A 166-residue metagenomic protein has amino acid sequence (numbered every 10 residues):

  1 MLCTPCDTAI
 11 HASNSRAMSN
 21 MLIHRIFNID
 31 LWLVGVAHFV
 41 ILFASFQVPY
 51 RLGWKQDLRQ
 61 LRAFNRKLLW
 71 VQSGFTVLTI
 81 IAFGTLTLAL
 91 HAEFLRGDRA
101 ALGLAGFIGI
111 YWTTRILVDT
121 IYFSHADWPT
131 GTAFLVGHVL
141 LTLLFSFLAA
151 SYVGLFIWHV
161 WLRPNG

Functional and structural regions predicted by a protein language model:
C3-C6: Cysteine-centered motifs
S19-D30, V36-T79, A89-G97, T130-F134: Interfacial loop at the N-terminal end of multi-pass membrane proteins
W32-G35, W70, G74, L102-G109 (+2 more regions): Hydrophobic alpha-helical segments of membrane proteins, primarily the transmembrane helices and their short helical
F46, T120, L148-S151: Polytopic transmembrane helical bundles with strong interfacial aromatic enrichment
L90-T113: Short alpha-helical packing/oligomerization segments
T113-D127: Transmembrane alpha-helical segments of integral membrane proteins
G137-L155: Final/C-terminal transmembrane alpha-helix of multipass membrane proteins
A150-G166: Juxtamembrane boundary at the C-terminal end of a transmembrane helix
